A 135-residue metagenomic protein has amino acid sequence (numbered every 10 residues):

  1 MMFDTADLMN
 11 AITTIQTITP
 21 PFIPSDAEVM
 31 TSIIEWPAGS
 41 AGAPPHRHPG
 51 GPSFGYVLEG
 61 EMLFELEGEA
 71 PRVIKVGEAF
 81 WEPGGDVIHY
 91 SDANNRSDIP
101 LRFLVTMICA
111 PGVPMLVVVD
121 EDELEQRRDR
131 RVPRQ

Functional and structural regions predicted by a protein language model:
M1-M30, P71-V73, W81, V117-Q135: A short, N-terminal "cap"/entry segment at the start of jelly-roll beta-barrel domains of the cupin/DSBH fold
P24-E28, W36-P37, E61, L66-D86: Short acidic-glycine-tyrosine-enriched beta hairpin
D26-A27, G39-V57: A short beta-loop-beta micro-motif enriched in histidine and acidic residues
A43-H48, L66, V73, D92-N95: Short histidine-centered beta-strand/loop micro-motifs that create catalytic or ligand/metal-coordination sites
L58, V76-A79, L104-I108: Short, well-ordered beta-strand segments in beta-rich or mixed alpha/beta enzyme and ligand-binding folds
A70-P71, G84-P114: Ligand-binding loop in jelly-roll beta-barrel domains
